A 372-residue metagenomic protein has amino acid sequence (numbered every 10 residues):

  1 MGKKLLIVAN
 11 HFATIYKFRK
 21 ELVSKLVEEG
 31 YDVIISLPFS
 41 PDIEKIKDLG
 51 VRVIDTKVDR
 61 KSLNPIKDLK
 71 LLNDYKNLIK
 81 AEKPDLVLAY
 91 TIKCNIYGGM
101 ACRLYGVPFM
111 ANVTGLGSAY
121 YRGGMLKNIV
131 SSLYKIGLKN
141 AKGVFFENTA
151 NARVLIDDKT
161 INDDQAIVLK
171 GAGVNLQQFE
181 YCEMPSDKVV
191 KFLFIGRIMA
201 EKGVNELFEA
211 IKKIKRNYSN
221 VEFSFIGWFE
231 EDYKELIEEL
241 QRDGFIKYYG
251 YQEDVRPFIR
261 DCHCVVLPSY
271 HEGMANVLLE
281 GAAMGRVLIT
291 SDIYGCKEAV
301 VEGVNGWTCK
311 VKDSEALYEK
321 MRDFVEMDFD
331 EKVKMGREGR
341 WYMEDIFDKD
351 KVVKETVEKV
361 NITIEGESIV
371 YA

Functional and structural regions predicted by a protein language model:
Y16-E21, V190, F194-K213, E315: A conserved mid-protein helix/loop that constitutes part of the nucleotide-sugar donor-binding site
I43-K47, K213, E222-Y249: Short, structured helix-loop element that forms part of the nucleotide-activated donor/catalytic region
I54, K135, K139-Y181: Donor nucleotide-sugar binding/catalytic pocket of nucleotide-sugar-dependent glycosyltransferases
A89-N95, V113: Short His-centered aromatic/hydrophobic patch
Y251, Y270: Aromatic "clamp/platform" in nucleotide-sugar-dependent glycosyltransferases that forms part of the donor/acceptor
V287-T290, V300: Short hydrophobic beta-strand element within catalytic cores of glycosyltransferases and related nucleotide-activated
E302-G303, W307-S314, D323-F329: Conserved acidic donor-binding segment of nucleotide-sugar-dependent glycosyltransferases
A316, D323, E331-I346, E355-E358: A short, well-ordered alpha-helix in the C-terminal region of glycosyltransferases
